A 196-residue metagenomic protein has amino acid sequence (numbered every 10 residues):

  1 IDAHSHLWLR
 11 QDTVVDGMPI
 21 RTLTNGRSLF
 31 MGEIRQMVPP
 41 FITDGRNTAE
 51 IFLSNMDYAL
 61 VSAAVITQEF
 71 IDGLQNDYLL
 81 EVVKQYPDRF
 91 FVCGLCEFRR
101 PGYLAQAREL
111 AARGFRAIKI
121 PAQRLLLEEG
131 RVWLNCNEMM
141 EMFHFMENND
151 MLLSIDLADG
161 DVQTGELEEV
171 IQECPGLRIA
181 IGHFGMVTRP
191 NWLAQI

Functional and structural regions predicted by a protein language model:
I1-Q68: An N-terminally biased module of ancient metal coordination in phosphate/nucleic-acid-related enzymes
I1-S5, A64-T67, F90-G94, R116-I120 (+2 more regions): Hydrophobic faces of well-ordered beta-strands that scaffold small-molecule active sites in alpha/beta enzyme cores
H4, M56, L79, L110 (+2 more regions): Conserved, mostly hydrophobic/aromatic
H6, E69, L95-R99, P121-L125 (+3 more regions): Active-site beta-loop-alpha junctions enriched in small/polar residues
D44, T48-A105: A metal-dependent hydrolase metal-coordination microenvironment
F91-L126: Substrate-binding cleft of extracellular glycoside hydrolase catalytic domains
A117, V132-I196: Catalytic pocket-lining loop regions of alpha/beta-barrel enzymes, especially the amidohydrolase/enolase/GH5 lineages
